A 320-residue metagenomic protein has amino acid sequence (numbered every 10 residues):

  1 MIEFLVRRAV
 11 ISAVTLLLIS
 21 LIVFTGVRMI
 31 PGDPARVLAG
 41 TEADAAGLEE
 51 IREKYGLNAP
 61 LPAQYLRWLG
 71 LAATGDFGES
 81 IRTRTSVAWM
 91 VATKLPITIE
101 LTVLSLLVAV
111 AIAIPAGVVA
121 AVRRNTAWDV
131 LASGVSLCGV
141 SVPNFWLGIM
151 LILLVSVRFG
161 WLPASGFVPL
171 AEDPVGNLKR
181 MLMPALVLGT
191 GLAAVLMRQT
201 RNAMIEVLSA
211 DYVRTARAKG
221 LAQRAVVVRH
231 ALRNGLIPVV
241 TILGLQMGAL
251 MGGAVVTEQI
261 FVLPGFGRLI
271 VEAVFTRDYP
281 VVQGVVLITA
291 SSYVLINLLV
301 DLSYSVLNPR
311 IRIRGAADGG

Functional and structural regions predicted by a protein language model:
I2-F4, W89, T93-D129, V157 (+2 more regions): Alpha-helical transmembrane segments of integral membrane proteins, especially multi-pass inner/plasma-membrane
V6-S12, L16: N-terminal signal-anchor/signal peptide hydrophobic helix marking the start of the first transmembrane segment
T15-L66, T85, F159-R180: Hydrophobic alpha-helical transmembrane segments of membrane transport/permease proteins and related membrane-embedded
V23-M29, A59, G70, G134-S165 (+2 more regions): Membrane-water interface segments at the C-terminal ends of transmembrane alpha-helices in multi-pass inner-membrane
A43-D76, L182, V213, V262-E272: Short hydrophobic, aromatic-rich alpha-helical segments embedded in or entering the lipid bilayer of multi-pass
G78-T93: Membrane-helix entry/capping segments
